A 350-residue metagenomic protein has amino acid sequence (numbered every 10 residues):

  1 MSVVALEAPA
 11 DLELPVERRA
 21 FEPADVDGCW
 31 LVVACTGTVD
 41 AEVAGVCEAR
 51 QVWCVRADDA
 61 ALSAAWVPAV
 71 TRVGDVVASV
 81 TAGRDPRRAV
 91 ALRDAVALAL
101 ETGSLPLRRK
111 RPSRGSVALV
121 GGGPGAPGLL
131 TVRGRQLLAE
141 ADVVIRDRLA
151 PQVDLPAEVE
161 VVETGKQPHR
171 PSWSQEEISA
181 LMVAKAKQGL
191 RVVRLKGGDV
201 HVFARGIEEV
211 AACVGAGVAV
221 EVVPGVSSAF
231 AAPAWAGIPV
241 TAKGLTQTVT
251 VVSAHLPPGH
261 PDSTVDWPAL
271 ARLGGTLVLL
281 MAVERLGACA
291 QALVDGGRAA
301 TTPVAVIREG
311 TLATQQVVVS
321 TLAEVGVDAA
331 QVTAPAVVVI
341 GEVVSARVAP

Functional and structural regions predicted by a protein language model:
M1-L31, T36-V39, A44-G45, R114-P127 (+3 more regions): Class I S-adenosyl-L-methionine
L31-T36, D40-V67, V161, V283: ADP-ribose/adenylate-binding Rossmann-like module
E42, R72-V76, T81-S113: An accessory alpha-helical subdomain
E48, C54-R72, P168-A186: Ser/Thr/Gly-rich flexible loops in soluble cytosolic domains mediating phosphotransfer, phosphorylation
E48-A49, D94-A97, V132-L137, L155-V161 (+5 more regions): Short, solvent-exposed amphipathic alpha-helical segments in soluble enzyme and RNA/protein-processing domains
A49-A65, A212-A232, K243-T250: Short, acidic/small-residue loops that bind anionic groups at enzyme active sites
L62-G74, F230-I238, Q315-Q316: Glycine-rich, charge-decorated loop segments at or immediately adjacent to ligand/cofactor-binding or catalytic sites
R111-L119, P171, E176-E177, K187-V192 (+3 more regions): A contiguous loop/helix-start segment that scaffolds small-molecule binding in enzyme catalytic cores
